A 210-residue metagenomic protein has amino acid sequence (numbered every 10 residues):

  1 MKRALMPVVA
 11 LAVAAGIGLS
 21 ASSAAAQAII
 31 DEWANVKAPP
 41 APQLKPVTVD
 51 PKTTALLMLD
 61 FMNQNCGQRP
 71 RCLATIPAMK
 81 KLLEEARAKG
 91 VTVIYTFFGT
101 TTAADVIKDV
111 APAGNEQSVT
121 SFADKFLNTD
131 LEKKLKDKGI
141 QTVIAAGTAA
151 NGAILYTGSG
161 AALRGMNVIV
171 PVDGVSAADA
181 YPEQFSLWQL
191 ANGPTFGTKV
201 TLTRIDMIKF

Functional and structural regions predicted by a protein language model:
M1-A10: Bacterial N-terminal signal peptides that target proteins for export
L19-A26: Sec/Tat signal peptide C-region and signal peptidase I cleavage site
A26-A55, T100-F210: Active-site-adjacent betaalpha module
L57-L59: Short hydrophobic beta-strand that contains or immediately precedes a catalytic carboxylate
F61, Y95-F98, V172: A cross-domain feature marking catalytic cores of carbohydrate-active enzymes and several ubiquitous metabolic/repair
M62-G67: Short acidic, Gly/Ser-rich segments with clustered Asp/Glu that frequently serve as metal-coordination loops in enzyme
R69-A86: …and closely analogous acidic/polar surface helices at protein-protein or active-site interfaces in A-domain-like
L83-T101: Von Willebrand factor
